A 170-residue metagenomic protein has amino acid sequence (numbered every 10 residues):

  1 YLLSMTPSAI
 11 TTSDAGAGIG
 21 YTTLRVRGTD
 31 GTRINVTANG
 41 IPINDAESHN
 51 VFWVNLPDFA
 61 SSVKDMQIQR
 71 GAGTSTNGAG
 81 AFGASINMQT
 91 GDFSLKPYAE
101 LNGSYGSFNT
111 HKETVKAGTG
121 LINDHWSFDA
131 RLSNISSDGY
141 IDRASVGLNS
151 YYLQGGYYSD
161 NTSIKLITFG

Functional and structural regions predicted by a protein language model:
L3-P42, K64: Extracytoplasmic beta-strand/coil segments of soluble accessory domains associated with Gram-negative outer-membrane
S13, G73-N77, N102-Y105, Y140-R143: Outer-membrane beta-barrel domain signature
T23, W53, D65, S85 (+3 more regions): Membrane-embedded beta-strand positions in outer-membrane beta-barrel channels/transporters
P42-R70, Q89: Short acidic/polar hinge/loop motifs at secondary-structure boundaries that mediate gating or recognition
S48-H49, I68-R70, P97-E100, N134-D138 (+1 more regions): Extracytoplasmic loops and strand-loop junctions of Gram-negative outer membrane beta-barrel proteins
V63-I68, A84, T90-Y105, F128-L132: Transmembrane beta-strand segments of Gram-negative outer membrane beta-barrel proteins
N77, F93-Y98, I122-W126, N161: Short loop/turn motifs that connect adjacent beta-strands in outer-membrane beta-barrel proteins
Y105-S136, I141-G170: Transmembrane beta-barrel wall of Gram-negative outer-membrane proteins
